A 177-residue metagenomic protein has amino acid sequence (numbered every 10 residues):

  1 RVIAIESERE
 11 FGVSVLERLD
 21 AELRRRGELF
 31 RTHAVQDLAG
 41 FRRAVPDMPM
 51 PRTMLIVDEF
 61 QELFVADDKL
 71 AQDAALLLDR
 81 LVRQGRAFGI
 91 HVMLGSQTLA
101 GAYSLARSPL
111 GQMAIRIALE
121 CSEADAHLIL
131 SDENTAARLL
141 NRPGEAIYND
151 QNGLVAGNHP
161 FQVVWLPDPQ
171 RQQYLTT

Functional and structural regions predicted by a protein language model:
R1-Q36, D47-S131, A137-L139: P-loop NTPase catalytic phosphate-binding loop
E22, V65-A66, A75-L76, I115-I117 (+1 more regions): Conserved P-loop NTPase motor module
F41-R42, M113: Long, structured protein-protein interaction/assembly regions in large complexes
R42-A44, Y174: Low-complexity, polar-biased intrinsically disordered regions enriched in Pro/Ser/Thr/Gly
E133-N134, T176: Short intrinsically disordered coil segments
